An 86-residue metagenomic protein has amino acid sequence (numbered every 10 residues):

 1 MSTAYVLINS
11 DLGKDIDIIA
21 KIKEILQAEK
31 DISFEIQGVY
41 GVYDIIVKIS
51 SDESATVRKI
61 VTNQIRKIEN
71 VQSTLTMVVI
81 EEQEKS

Functional and structural regions predicted by a protein language model:
M1-S86: A compositional/biophysical signature of low hydrophobicity enriched in polar/charged and small residues
